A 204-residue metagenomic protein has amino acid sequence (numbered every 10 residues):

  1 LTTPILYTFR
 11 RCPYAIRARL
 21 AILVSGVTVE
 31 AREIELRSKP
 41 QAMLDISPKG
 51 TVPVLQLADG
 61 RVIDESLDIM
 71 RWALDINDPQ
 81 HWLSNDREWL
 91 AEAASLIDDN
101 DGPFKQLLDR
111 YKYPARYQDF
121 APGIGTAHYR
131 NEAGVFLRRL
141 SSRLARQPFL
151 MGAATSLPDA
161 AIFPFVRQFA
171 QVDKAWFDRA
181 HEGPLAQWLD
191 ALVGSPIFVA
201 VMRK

Functional and structural regions predicted by a protein language model:
L1-A127, S141: GST-like domain detector, emphasizing the conserved glutathione-binding G-site in the N-terminal thioredoxin-like
D68, P184, I197: Residue-level recognition of oxygen-bearing side chains
E92, L96-D190, G194: GST-like fold's C-terminal all-alpha helical module
V201-K204: Terminal-tail/helix-coil boundary detector
